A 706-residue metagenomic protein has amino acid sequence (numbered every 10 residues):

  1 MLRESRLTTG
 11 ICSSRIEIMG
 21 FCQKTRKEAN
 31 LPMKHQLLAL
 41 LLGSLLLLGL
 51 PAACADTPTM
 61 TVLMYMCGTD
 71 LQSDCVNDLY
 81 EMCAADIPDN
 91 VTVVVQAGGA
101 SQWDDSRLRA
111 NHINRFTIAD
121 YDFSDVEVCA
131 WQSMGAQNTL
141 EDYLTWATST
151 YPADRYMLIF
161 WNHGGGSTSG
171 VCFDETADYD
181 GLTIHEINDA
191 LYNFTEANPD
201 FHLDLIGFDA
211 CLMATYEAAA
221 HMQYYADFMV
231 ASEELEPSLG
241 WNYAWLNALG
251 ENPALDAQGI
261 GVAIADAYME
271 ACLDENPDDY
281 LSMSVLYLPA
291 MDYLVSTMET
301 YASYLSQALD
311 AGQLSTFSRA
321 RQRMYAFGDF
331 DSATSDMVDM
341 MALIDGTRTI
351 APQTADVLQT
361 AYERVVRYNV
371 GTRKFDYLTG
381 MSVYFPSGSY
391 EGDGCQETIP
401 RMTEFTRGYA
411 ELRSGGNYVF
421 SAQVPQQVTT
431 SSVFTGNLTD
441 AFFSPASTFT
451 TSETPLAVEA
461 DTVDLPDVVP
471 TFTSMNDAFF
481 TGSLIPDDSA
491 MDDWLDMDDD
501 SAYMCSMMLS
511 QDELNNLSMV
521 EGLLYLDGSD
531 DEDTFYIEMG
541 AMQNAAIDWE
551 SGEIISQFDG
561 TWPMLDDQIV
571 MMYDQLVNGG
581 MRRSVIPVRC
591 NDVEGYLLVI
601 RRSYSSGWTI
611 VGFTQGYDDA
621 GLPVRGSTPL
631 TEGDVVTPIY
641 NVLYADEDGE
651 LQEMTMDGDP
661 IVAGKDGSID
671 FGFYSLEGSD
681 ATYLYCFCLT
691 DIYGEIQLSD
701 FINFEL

Functional and structural regions predicted by a protein language model:
M33-Q36: Positively charged n-region of N-terminal signal peptides that target proteins for export
L40-G49: Bacterial N-terminal signal peptides
L50-D56: Sec-dependent signal peptide cleavage junction
D56-P152: N-terminal extension/subdomain marker
T61-Y65, T92-A97, Y156-F160, D204-F208 (+2 more regions): Structural recognition of the beta-strand scaffold that forms the well-ordered cores of secreted hydrolase catalytic
A136, L140-E196: Extracytoplasmic mature domains of secreted/periplasmic and thylakoid-lumen proteins
C172-F208, M213-L706: Terminal, contiguous helix-loop blocks that mediate binding/assembly
